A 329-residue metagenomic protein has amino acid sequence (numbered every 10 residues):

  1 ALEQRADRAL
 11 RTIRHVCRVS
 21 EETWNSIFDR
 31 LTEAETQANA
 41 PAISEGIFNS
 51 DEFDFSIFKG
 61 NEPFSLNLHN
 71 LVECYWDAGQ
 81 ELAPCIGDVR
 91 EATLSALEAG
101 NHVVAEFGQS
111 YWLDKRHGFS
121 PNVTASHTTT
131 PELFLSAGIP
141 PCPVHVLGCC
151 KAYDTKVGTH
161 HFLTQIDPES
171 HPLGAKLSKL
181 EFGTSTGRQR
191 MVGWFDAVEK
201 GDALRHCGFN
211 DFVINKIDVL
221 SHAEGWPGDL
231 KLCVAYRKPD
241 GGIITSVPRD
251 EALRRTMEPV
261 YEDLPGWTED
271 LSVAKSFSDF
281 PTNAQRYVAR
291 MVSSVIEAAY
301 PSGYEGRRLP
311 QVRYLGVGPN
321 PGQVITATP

Functional and structural regions predicted by a protein language model:
A1-P329: Non-transmembrane, aqueous-exposed alpha-helical and coiled segments at domain scale
